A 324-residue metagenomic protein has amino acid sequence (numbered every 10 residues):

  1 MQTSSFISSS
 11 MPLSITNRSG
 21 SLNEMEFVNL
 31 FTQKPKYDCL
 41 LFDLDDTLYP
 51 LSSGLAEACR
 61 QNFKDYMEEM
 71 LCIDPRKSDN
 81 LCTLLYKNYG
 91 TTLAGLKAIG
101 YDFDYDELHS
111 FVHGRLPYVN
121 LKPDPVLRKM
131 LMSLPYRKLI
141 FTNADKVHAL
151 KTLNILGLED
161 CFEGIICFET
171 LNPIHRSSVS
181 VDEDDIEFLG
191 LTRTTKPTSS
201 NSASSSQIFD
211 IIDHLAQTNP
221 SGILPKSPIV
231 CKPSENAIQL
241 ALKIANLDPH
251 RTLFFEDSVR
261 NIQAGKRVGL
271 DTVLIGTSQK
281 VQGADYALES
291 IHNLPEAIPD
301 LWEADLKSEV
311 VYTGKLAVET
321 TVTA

Functional and structural regions predicted by a protein language model:
M1-Y37, M132, K146, L150-A324: Asp-based, Mg2+/Mn2+-dependent phosphohydrolase catalytic module
Q2-T3, I7-F42, T47-P125, Y136 (+1 more regions): N-terminal helical cap/lid subdomain that shapes the substrate entry/recognition surface in HAD-like hydrolases
T47, T142, D257: Conserved G/P- and acidic residue-centered "switch" motifs that form tight phosphate/ATP-binding loops in soluble
G54, Y118-K122, I140, P225-P233: Short, surface-exposed alpha-helical recognition segments that flank or form part of ligand/macromolecule-binding
E68, A98, P117, L139 (+3 more regions): Short, flexible active-site loop motifs that bind/organize anionic cofactors or intermediates
